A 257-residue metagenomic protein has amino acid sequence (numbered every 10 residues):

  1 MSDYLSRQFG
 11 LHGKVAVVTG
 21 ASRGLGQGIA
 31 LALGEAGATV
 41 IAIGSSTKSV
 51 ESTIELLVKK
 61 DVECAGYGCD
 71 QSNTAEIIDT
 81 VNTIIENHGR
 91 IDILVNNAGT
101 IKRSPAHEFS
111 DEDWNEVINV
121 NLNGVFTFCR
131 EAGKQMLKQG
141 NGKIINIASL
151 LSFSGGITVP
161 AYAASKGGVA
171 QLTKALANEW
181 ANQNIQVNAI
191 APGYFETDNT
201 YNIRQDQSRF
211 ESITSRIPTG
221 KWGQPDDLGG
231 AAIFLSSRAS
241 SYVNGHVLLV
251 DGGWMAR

Functional and structural regions predicted by a protein language model:
V15, S22-G24: Conserved glycine-rich cofactor-binding loop
A38-S52: Conserved glycine-rich Rossmann-like NAD(P)H-binding loop of the short-chain dehydrogenase/reductase
P105-A106, D113-I118, I213: Substrate-binding pocket helix/loop in short-chain dehydrogenase/reductase
F126, N141, I185, K221-V250 (+1 more regions): C-terminal substrate-recognition "lid" of short-chain dehydrogenase/reductases
C129, S165, T173: Active-site helix of classical SDR
K134, N178-N182, S241: Alpha-helical segment proximal to the catalytic Tyr-Lys
S149: Residue(s) in the substrate-gating loop at a strand-loop-helix junction that position the organic substrate next
